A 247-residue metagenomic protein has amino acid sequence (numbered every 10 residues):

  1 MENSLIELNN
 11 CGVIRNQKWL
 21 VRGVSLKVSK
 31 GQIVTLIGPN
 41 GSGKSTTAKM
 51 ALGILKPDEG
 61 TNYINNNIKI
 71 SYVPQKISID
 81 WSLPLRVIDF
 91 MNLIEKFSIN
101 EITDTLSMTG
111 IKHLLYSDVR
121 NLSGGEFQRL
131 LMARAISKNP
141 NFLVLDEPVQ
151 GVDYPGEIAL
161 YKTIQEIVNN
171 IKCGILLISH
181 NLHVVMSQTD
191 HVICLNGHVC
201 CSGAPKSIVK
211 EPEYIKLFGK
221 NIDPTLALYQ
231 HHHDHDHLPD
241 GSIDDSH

Functional and structural regions predicted by a protein language model:
I99-L114: Conserved ABC ATPase "signature" region
D118-L122, E126: Conserved ABC ATPase signature
L143-E147: Catalytic Walker B motif of ABC-type/P-loop ATPase nucleotide-binding domains
S179-H180: H-loop/switch region of ABC-family ATPase nucleotide-binding domains
V192-P205: H-loop (His-switch) and adjacent beta-strand-loop-beta switch element of ABC-type ATPase nucleotide-binding domains
K210, L217-H247: ABC ATPase nucleotide-binding domains
